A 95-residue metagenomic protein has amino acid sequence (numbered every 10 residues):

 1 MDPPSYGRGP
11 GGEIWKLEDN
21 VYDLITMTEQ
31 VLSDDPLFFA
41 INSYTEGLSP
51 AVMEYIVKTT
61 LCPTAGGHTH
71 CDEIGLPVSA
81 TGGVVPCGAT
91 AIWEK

Functional and structural regions predicted by a protein language model:
M1-M27: Mobile active-site "lid"/loop adjacent to the S-adenosyl-L-methionine
L32-D34: Helix-to-beta-strand junctions that scaffold the AdoMet/dcAdoMet cofactor pocket in Class I SAM-dependent enzymes
P36-K95: C-terminal catalytic and target-recognition region of SAM-dependent MTase-like enzymes, primarily methyltransferases
